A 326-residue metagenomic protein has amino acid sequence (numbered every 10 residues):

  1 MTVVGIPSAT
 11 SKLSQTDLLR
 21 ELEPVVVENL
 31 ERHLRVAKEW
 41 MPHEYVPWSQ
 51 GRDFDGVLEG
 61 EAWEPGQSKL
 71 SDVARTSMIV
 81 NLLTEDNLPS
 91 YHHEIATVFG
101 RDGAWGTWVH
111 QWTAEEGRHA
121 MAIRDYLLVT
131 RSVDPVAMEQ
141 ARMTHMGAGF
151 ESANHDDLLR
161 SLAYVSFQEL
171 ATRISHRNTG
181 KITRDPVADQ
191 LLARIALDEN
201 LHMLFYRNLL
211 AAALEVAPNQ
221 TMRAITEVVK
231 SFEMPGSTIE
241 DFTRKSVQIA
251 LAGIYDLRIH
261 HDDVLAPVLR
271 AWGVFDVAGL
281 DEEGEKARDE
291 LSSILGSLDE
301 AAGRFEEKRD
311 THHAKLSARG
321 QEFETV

Functional and structural regions predicted by a protein language model:
T2-V326: Non-heme di-metal
